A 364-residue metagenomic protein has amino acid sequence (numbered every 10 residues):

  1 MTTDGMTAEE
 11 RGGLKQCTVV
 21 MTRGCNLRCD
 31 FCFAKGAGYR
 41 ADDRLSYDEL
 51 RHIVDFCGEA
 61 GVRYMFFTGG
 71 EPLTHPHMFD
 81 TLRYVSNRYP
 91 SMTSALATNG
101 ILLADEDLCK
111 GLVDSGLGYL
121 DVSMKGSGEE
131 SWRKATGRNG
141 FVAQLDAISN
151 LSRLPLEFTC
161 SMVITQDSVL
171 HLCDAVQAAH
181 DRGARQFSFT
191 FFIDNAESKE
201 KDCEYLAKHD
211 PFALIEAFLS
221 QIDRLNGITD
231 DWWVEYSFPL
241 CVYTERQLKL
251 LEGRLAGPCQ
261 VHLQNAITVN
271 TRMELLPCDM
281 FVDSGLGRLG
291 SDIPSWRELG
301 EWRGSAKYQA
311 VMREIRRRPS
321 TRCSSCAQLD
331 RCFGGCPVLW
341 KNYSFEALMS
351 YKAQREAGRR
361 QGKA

Functional and structural regions predicted by a protein language model:
M1-D4, E274-L275, D279-A364: Flexible mid-to-C-terminal extensions adjoining Fe-S/redox cofactors in radical SAM and related proteins
M1-Y119: Conserved alpha-helical substructure of the radical SAM core
K15, R63, L263, R272 (+1 more regions): Exposed loop/turn and edge beta-strand positions of beta-sandwich/beta-sheet ligand-binding modules
T18, T22, N26, A256 (+3 more regions): Residues immediately within or flanking Cys/His clusters that coordinate Zn2+ in small zinc-binding modules
A37, G70, K125, F192 (+1 more regions): Flexible loop residues that form catalytic and substrate-binding hotspots at small-molecule/glycan-binding clefts
R40, S115, S123-L276, M280-S291: Radical SAM enzyme [4Fe-4S]-AdoMet core and its adjacent flexible, acidic and glycine-rich loops/tails across
Y47-L50, F79, L103-E106, E129 (+4 more regions): Structural motif corresponding to alpha-helix initiation and N-cap regions
